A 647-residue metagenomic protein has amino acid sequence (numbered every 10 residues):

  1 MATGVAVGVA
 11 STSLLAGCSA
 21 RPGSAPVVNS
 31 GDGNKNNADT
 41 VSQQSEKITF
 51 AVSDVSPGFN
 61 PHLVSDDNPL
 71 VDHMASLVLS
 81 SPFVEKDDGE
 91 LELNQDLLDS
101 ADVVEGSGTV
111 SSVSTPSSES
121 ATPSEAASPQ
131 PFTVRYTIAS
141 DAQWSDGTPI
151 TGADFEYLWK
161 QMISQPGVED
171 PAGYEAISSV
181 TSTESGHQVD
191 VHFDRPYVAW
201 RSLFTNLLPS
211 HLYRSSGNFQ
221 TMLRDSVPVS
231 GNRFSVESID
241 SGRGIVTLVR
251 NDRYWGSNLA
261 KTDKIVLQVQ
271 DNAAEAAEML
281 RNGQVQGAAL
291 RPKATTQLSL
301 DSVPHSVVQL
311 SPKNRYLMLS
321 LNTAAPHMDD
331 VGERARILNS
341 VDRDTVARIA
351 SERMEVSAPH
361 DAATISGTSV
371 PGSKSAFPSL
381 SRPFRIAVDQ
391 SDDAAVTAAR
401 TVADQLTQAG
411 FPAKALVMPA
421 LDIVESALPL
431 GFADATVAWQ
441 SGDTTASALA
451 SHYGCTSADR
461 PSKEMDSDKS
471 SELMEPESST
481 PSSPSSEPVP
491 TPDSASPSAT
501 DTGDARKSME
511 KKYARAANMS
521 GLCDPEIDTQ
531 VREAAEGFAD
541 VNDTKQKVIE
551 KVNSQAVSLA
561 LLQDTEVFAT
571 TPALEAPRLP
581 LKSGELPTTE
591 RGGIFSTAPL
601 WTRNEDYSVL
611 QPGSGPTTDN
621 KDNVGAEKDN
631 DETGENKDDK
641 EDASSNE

Functional and structural regions predicted by a protein language model:
S19, G31-G33, L338-S369, A394-V402 (+1 more regions): Detector for C-terminal structural segments
T49-A126, K160, V229: N-terminal lobe/hinge region of extracytoplasmic solute-binding protein
N68-P69, T205-L259, K264, R603-E605: Gly/Pro-rich hinge or "lid" segments in bacterial periplasmic/extracellular proteins
S100-G167, H187-D190: Aromatic- and charge-enriched surface segment that lines or borders ligand/interaction sites
P131, R135, D170-S216: Surface-exposed binding/hinge segments that line and control ligand-binding clefts or catalytic entry sites
V249-R253, H305-R336, S340, I349 (+2 more regions): A bilobed periplasmic-binding-protein/Venus flytrap-type ligand-binding module shared by bacterial periplasmic
R253-L298: Ligand-site clamp/hinge motif
A376-G442: Ligand/substrate-recognition segments at binding pockets and active sites
